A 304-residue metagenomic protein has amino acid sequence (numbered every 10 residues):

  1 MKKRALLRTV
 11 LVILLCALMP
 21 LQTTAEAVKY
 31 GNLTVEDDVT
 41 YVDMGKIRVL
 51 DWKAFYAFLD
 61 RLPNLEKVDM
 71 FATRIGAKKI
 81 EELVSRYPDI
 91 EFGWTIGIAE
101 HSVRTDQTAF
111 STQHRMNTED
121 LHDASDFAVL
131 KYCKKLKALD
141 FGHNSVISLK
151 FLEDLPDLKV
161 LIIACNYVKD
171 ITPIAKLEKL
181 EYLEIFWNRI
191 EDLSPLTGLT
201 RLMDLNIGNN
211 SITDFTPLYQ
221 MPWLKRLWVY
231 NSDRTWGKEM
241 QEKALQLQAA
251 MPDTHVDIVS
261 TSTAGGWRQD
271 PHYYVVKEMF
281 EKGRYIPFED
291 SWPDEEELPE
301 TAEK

Functional and structural regions predicted by a protein language model:
M1-V10: Bacterial N-terminal signal peptides that target proteins for export
V10-P20: Bacterial N-terminal signal peptides
L21-A25: Sec/Tat signal peptide C-region and signal peptidase I cleavage site
A27-E81, S85-V129, K134-I147, D157-K169 (+6 more regions): Concave beta-strand-loop units of leucine-rich repeat
A302-K304: Short, solvent-exposed mixed-charge patches
